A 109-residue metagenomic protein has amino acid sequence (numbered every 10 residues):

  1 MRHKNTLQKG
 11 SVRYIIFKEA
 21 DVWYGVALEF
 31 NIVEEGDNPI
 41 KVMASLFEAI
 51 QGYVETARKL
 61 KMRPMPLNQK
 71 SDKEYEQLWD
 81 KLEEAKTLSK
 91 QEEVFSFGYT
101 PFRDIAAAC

Functional and structural regions predicted by a protein language model:
M1-V12, A44-C109: Short, charged, surface-exposed hinge/linker loops at domain edges that act as mobile lids or interdomain connectors
V12-E29: Short aromatic-glycine-(Arg/Gly/Cys) micro-motifs in beta-strand/loop hairpins
F17, N38-P39, G52: Short amphipathic alpha-helical "recognition" segments used for binding
Y24-V26, E35, A49: Generic alpha-helical hydrophobic packing signal
E29-I32, V94-S96: Residue-level preference for alpha-helix termini and adjacent loops
F30-K41: A short, exposed loop/beta-hairpin motif centered on an aromatic-Gly-Thr core
